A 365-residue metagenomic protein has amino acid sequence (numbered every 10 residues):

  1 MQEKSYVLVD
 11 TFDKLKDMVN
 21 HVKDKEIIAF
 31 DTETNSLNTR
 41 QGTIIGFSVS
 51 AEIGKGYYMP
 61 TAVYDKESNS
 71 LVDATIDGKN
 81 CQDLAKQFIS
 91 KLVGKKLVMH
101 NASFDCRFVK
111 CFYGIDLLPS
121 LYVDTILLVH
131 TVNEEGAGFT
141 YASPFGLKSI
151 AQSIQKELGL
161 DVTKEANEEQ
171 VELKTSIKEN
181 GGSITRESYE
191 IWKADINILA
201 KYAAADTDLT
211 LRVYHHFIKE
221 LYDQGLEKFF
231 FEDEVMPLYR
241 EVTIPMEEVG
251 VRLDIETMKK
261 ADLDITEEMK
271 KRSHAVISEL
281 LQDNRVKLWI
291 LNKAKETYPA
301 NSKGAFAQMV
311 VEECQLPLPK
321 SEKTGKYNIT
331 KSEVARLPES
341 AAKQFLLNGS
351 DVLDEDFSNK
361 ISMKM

Functional and structural regions predicted by a protein language model:
M1-S68, S120, F139-A142, S153-A166 (+1 more regions): Conserved "right-hand" nucleotidyltransferase catalytic core of DNA-directed polymerases
A29, K95-D105: Acidic beta-strand-to-loop metal/phosphate-binding motif
T34-S36, S103, L127: Short, glycine/acidic-enriched loop or turn micro-motifs at the edges of active sites
E52-L97: Nucleic-acid-processing active sites and adjacent nucleic-acid-binding tracks, predominantly divalent metal-dependent
R107-C111, M309: Phosphate- and divalent-cation-binding pockets in alpha/beta enzyme and binding domains that engage nucleotide-derived
V109, A151-I154: Structural element of the ATP-grasp superfamily
I115-E134, G146-K148: Conserved beta-strand -> loop -> alpha-helix junction used to position metal-binding or nucleic-acid-contacting
